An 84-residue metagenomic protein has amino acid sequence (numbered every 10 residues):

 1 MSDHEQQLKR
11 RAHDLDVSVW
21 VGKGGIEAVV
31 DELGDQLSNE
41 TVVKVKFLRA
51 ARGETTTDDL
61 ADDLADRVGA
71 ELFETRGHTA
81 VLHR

Functional and structural regions predicted by a protein language model:
S2-R84: Positively charged, polar, low-complexity stretches
